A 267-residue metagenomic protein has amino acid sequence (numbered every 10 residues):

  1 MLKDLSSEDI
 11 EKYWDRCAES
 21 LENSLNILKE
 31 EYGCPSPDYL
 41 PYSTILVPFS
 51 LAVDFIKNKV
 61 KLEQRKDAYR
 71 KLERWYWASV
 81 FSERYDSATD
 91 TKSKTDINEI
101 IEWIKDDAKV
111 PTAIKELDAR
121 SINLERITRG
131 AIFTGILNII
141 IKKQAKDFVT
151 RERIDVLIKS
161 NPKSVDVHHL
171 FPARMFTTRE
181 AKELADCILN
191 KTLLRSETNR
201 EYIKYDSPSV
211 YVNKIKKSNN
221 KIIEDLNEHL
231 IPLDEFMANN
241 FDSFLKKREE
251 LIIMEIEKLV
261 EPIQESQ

Functional and structural regions predicted by a protein language model:
M1-L2, V60-K61, E83-S87, F176-R179 (+3 more regions): Short conserved micro-motifs at the rims of enzyme active sites and ligand-binding pockets
M1-S121: A cross-family structural signal marking well-folded subdomains
L25, S50, Y69, E73 (+5 more regions): Generic hydrophobic alpha-helical scaffold/packing signal
F55-N58, A78, S82, A173-T177 (+3 more regions): Short, well-ordered loop/turn and helix-capping segments at boundaries between secondary-structure elements and domains
V80-V167, M175: Intrinsically disordered, low-complexity N-proximal targeting/linker segments that flank membranes
L157-N190, S207: Histidine-centered nuclease catalytic patch
C187, K191-K217: Short Cys/His-centered divalent metal-binding micro-motifs
I223-Q267: C-terminal, well-folded lobe of enzymatic/effector domains
